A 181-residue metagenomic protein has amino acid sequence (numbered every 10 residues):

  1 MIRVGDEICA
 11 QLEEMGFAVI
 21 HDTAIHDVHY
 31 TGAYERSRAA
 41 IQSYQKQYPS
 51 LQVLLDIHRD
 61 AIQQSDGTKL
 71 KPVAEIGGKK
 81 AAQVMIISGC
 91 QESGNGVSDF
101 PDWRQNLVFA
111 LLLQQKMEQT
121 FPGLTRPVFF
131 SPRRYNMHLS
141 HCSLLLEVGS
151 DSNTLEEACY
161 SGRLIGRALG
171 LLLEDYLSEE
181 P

Functional and structural regions predicted by a protein language model:
M1-Q52, A61-T68, R163, L171-E180: N-terminal catalytic or cofactor-binding beta/alpha core of small enzyme domains
I2-R3, T31-E35, F100-V108, S152-Y160: Soluble non-cytosolic domains of exported or imported proteins
M15-A18, P49-V53, A81-Q83, L124 (+1 more regions): Loop/turn elements at helix/coil->beta-strand transitions in domains of secreted/extracellular proteins
V19-H21, V53-D56, M85-I87, P127 (+1 more regions): Structural recognition of the beta-strand scaffold that forms the well-ordered cores of secreted hydrolase catalytic
I25-Y30, R59-Q64, Q91-G94, R133-N136 (+1 more regions): Solvent-exposed loop/turn segments at secondary-structure junctions within structured extracellular/periplasmic domains
A40-I41, Q47-S93: Active-site microenvironments of hydrolase-like enzyme catalytic domains
D102-F129: Active-site-adjacent substrate-binding region of metalloamidase/peptidase-like peptide-processing proteins
G123-P181: Active-site-adjacent mobile loop/cap segments within catalytic or ligand-binding domains
